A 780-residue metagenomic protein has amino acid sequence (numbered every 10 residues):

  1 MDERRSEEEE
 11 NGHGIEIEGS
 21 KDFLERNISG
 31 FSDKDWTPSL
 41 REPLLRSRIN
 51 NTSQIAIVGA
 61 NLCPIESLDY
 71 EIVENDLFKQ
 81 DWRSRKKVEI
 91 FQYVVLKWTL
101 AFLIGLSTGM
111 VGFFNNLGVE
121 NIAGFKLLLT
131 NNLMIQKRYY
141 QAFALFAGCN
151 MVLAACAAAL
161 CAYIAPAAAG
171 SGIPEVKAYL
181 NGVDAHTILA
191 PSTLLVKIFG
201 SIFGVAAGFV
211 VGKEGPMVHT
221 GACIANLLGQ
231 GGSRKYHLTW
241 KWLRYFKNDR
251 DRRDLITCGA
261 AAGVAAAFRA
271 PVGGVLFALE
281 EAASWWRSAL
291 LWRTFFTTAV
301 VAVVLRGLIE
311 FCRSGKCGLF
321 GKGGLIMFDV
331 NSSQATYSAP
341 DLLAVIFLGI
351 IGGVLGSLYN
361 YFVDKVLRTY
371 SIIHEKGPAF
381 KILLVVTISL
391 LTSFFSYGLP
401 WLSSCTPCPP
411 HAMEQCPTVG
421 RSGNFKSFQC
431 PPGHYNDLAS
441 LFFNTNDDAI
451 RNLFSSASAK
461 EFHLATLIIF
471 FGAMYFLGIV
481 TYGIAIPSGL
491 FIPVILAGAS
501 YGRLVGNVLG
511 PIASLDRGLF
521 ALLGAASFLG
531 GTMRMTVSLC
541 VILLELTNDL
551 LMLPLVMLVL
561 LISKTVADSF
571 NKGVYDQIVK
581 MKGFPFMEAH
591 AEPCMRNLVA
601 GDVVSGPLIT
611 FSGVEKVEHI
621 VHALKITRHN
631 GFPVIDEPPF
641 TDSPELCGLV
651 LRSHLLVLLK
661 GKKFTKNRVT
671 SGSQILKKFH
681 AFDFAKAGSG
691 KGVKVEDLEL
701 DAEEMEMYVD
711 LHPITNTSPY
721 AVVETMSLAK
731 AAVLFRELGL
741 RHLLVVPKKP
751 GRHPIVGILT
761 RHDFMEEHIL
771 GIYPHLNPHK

Functional and structural regions predicted by a protein language model:
D2-F640, E645-K663, N667-D701, M707-N716 (+3 more regions): Alpha-helical transmembrane segments and immediately membrane-proximal extracytoplasmic
L608-T610, P719-A721, I755: Conserved beta-strand scaffold positions in the cores of enzyme catalytic domains, especially in NTP/NDP-utilizing
I609, P638-F640, M726-L728, K749-G751: Residues that cap or initiate secondary-structure elements
V617, L728-A729, R761: Alpha-helix N-cap/helix-start and coil->helix boundary motif
I714-T717, A721-L740: Structured, soluble regulatory/oligomerization domains located on the cytosolic or IMS-facing side of membrane proteins
A732-K780: C-terminal interaction modules of eukaryotic adaptor/scaffold proteins
